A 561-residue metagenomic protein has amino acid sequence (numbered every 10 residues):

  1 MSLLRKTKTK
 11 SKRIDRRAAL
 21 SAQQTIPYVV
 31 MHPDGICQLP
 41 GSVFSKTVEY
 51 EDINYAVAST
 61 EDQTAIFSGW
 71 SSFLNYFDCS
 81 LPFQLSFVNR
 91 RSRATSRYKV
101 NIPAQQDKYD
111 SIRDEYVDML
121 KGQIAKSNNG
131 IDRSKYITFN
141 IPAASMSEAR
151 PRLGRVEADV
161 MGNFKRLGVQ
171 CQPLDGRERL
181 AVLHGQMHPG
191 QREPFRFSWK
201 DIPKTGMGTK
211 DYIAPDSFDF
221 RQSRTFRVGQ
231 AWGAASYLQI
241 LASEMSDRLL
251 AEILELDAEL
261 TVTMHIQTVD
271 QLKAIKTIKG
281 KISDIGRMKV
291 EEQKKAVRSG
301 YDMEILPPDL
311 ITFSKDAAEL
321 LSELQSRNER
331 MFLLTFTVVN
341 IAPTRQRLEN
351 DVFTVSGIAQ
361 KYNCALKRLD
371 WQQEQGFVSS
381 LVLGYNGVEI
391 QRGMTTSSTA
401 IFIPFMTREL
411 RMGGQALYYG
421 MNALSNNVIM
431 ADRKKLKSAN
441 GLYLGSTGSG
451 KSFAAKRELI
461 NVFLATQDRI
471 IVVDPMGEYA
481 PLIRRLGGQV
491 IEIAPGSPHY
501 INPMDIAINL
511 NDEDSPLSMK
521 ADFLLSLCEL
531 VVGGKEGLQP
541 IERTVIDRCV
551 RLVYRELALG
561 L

Functional and structural regions predicted by a protein language model:
M1-F405: Extended, folded cores of ATP/NTP-driven motor/assembly subunits in large transport and secretion machines
D34-G35, Q123-K126, L250-A251, E323-R327 (+5 more regions): Generic recognition of flexible, low-complexity loop/linker segments
Y50-I53, T60-D62, S68-N75, G414-P495: Glycine-rich phosphate-binding loop of nucleotide-binding enzymes
N54, E61, S86-R97, N101 (+4 more regions): Switch/coupling segment of Walker-type NTPase motor domains
S59-E61, L381, T407, A423 (+3 more regions): Solvent-exposed, flexible loop/coil residues
T64, I131, G154, I311 (+7 more regions): Conserved structured core elements
D159-G206, R408-E409, G441-R469, P475-P481 (+1 more regions): Amphipathic, soluble alpha/beta structural segments
N386-K434: Glycine-rich nucleotide cofactor-binding entry segment
